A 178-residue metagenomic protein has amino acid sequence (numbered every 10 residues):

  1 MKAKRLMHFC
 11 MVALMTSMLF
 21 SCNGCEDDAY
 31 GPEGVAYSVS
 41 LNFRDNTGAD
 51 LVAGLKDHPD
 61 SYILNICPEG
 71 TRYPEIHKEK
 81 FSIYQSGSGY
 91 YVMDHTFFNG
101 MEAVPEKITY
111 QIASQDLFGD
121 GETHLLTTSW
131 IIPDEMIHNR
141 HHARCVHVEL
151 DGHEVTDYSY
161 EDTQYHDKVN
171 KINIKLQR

Functional and structural regions predicted by a protein language model:
K2-C10: Bacterial N-terminal signal peptides that target proteins for export
A13-T16: Short, low-complexity S/T/E/D/G/P-rich linear segments that nucleate or cap local secondary structure
M18-G24: C-terminal motif of bacterial Sec signal peptides marking the signal peptidase cleavage site
E26-D27, F43-D57: Short amphipathic, basic-aromatic surface patches that mediate peripheral association with negatively charged
A29-R44: A short, Gly/Thr-enriched small/hydrophobic beta-strand-prone motif that recurs across taxa
H58-F118: Tryptophan-paired
Q115-T128: A short, solvent-exposed loop/turn motif at the edges and junctions of modular extracellular/periplasmic domains
L125-R178: Glycine-rich, aromatic-bearing surface loops/beta-hairpins
